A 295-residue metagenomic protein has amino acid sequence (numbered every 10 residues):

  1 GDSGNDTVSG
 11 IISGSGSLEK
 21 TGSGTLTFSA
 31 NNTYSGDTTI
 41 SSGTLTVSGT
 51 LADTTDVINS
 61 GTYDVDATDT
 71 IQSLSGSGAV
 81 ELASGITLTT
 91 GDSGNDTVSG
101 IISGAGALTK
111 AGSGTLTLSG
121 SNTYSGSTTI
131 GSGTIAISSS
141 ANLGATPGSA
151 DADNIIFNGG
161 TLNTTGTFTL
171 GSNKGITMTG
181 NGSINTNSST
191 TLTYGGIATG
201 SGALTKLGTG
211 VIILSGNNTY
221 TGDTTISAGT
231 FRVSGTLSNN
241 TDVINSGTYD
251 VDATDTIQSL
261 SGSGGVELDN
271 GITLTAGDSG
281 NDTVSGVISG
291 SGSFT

Functional and structural regions predicted by a protein language model:
G1-D6, S13-T27, S35-D96, S103-T117 (+4 more regions): Beta-strand repeat architectures
S121: Conserved structured catalytic cores and adjacent interaction surfaces of nucleotide-binding/hydrolyzing enzymes
